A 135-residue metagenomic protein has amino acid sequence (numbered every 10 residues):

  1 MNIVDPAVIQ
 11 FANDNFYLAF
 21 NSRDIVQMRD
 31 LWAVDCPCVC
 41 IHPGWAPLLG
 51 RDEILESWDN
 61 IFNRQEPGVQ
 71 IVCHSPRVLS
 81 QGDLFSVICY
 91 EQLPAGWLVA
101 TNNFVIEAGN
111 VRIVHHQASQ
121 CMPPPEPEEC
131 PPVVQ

Functional and structural regions predicted by a protein language model:
M1-Q27, V39-Q135: A beta-strand edge to alpha-helix "cap/lid" segment located at domain peripheries
A33: Helix-to-beta-strand junctions that scaffold the AdoMet/dcAdoMet cofactor pocket in Class I SAM-dependent enzymes
